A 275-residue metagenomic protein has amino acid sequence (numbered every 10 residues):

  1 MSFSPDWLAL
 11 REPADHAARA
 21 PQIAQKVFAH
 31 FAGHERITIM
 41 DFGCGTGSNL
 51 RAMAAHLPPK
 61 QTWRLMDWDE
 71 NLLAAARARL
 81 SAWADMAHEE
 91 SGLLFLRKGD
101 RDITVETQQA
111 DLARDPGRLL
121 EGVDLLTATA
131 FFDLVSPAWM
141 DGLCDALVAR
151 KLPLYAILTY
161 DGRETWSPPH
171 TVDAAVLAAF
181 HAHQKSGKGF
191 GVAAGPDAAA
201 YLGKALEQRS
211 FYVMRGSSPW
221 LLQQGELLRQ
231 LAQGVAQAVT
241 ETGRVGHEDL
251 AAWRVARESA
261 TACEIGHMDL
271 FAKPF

Functional and structural regions predicted by a protein language model:
M1-H34, T46: Class I SAM-dependent methyltransferase Rossmann-like catalytic core, especially the SAM/SAH-binding loop
G43: Conserved S-adenosyl-L-methionine
G47-R51: Glycine-rich SAM-binding Motif I of class I
A55-R114: Class I SAM-dependent methyltransferase SAM/SAH-binding core
T127: A conserved beta-strand element that flanks and buttresses the S-adenosyl-L-methionine
L134-L147: A short, conserved alpha-helix within the catalytic core of class I
R150-S217: Conserved catalytic/acceptor-binding region of the Class I
M214-S259: C-terminal helical/coil "lid" or tail adjacent to the Rossmann-like core of SAM-dependent
